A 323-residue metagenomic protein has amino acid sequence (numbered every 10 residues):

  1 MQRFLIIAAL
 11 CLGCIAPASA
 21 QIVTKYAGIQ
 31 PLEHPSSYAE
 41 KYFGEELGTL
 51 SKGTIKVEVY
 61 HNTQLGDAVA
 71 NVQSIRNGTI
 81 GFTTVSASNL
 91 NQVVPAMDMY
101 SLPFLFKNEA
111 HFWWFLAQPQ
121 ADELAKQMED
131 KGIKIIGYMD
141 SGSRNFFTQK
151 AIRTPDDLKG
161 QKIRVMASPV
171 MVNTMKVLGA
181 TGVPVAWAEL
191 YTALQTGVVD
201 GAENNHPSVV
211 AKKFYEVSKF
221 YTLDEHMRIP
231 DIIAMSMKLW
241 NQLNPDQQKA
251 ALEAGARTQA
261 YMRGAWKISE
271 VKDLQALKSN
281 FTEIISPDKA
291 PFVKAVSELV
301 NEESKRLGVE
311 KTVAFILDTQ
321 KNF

Functional and structural regions predicted by a protein language model:
M1-F4: Positively charged n-region of N-terminal signal peptides that target proteins for export
I6-C14: Bacterial N-terminal signal peptides
I15-A20: Sec/Tat signal peptide C-region and signal peptidase I cleavage site
Q21-H111, P119-F323: N-terminal secretory/targeting leader peptides
